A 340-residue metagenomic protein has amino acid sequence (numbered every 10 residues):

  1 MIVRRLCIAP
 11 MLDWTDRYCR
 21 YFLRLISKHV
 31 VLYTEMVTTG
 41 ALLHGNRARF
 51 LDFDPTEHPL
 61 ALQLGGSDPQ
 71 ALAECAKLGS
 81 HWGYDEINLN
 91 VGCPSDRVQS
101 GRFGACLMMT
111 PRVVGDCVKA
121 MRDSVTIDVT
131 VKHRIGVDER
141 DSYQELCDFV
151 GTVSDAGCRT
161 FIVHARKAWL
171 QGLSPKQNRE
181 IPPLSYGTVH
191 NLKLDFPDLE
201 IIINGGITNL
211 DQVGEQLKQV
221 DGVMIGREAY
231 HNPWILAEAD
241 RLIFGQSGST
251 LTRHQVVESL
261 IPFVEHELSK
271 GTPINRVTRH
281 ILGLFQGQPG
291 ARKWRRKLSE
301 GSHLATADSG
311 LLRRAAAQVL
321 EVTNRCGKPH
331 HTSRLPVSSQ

Functional and structural regions predicted by a protein language model:
M1-Q340: Flavin-dependent oxidoreductase catalytic cores
